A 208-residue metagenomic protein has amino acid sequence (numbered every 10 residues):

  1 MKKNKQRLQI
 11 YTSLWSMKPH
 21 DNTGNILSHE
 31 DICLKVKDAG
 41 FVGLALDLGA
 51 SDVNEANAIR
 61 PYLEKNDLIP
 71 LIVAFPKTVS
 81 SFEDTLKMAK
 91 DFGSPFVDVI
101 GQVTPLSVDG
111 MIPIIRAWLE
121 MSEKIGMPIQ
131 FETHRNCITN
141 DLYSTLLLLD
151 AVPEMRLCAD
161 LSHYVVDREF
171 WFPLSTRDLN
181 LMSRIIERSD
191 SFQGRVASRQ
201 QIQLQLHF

Functional and structural regions predicted by a protein language model:
M1-K90, S94: N-terminal pre-domain/capping segments
S13-H20, D47-S51, V73-T78, Q102-T104 (+3 more regions): Active-site beta-loop-alpha junctions enriched in small/polar residues
N22-G24, D109-G110, E169-F172: Short, solvent-exposed loop/turn segments at secondary-structure boundaries
H29-I32, A56, I112-I115, S175-L179: Well-ordered, non-membrane alpha-helical segments in soluble/globular domains
A45, D98, D190-Q193: Residues embedded in well-ordered beta-strands within globular domains across many folds
N54, S107, I202: Glycine/Thr-rich phosphate-binding loops of Rossmann-like dinucleotide-binding domains
N66-L157, V166: Active-site acidic/histidine proton-transfer and metal-coordination neighborhood in alpha/beta enzyme cores
K124-F208: Acidic/histidine-rich catalytic cores of soluble enzymes
